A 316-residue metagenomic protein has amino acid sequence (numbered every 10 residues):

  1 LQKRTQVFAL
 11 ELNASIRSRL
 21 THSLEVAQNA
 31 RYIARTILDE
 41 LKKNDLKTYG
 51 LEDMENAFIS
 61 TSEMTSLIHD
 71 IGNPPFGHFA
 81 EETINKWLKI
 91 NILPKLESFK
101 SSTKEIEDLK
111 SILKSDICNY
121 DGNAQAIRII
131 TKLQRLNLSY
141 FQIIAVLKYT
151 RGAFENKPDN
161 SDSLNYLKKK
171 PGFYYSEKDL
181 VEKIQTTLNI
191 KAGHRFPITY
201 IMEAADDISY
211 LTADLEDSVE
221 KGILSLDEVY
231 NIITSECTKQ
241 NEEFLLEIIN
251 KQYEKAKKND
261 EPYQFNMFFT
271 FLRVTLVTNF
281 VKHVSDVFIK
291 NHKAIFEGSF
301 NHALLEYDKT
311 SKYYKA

Functional and structural regions predicted by a protein language model:
L1-R4, N13, L24, Q28-N29 (+3 more regions): Sequence-structural signature of the catalytic-core scaffold of metal-dependent phosphohydrolases that act on
V7-A9, P75, I295, S299: Intrinsic disorder/low-structure terminal segments
A9-S15: Short hinge/gating elements
L20-T21: Low-complexity, highly charged intrinsically disordered N-terminal segments that act as targeting/localization
F244-A316: C-terminal subdomains that position terminal phosphate/3'-OH groups for nucleotidyl transfer/ligation, primarily on
